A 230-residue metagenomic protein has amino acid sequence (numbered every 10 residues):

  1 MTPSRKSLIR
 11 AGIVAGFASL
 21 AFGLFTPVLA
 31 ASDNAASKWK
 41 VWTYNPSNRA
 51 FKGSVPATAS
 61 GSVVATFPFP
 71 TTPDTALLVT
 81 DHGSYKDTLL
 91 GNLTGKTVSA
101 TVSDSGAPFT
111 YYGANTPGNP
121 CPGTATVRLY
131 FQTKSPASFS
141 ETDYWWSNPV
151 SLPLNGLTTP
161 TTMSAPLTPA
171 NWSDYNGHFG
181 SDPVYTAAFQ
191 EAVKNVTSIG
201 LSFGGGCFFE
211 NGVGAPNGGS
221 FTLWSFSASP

Functional and structural regions predicted by a protein language model:
P3-I13: Bacterial N-terminal signal peptides that target proteins for export
G12-G23: Bacterial N-terminal signal peptides
L29-S54: Extracellular carbohydrate-recognition regions
G53-V79: Short carbohydrate-recognition loop motifs
T80-S99, N119-P122, P153-T158, F189-N195: Extracellular/lumenal carbohydrate-interaction signature centered on repeated Trp-anchored short motifs
S103-F179: Extracellular ligand-binding interfaces
P169-S220: Extracellular beta-strand ligand-recognition surfaces/modules
I199, W224-A228: Extracellular beta-strand elements of beta-rich domains used for carbohydrate recognition/degradation or cell-matrix
